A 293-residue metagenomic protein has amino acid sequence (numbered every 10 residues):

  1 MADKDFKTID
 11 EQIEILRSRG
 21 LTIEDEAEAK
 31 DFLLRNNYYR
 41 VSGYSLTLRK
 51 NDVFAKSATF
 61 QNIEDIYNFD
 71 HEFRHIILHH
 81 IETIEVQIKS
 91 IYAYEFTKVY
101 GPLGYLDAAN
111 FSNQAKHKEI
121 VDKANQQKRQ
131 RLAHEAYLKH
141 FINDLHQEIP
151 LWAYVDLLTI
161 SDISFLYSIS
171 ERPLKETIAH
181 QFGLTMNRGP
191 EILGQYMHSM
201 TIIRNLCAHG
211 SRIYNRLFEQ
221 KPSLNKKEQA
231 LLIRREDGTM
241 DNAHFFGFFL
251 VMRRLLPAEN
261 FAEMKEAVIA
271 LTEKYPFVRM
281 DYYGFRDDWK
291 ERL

Functional and structural regions predicted by a protein language model:
M1-L293: Long, contiguous internal "core" modules enriched in hydrophobic/ aromatic residues
